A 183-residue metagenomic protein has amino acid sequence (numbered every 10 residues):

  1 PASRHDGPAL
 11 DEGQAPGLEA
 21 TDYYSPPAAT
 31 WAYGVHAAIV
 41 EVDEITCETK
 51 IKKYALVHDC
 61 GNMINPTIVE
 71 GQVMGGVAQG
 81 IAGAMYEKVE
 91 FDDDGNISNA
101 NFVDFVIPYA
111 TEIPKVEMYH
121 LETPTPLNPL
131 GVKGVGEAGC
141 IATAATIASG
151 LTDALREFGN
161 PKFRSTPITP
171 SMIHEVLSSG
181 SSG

Functional and structural regions predicted by a protein language model:
P1-G183: C-terminal catalytic domains of large/alpha subunits in multi-subunit enzymes
